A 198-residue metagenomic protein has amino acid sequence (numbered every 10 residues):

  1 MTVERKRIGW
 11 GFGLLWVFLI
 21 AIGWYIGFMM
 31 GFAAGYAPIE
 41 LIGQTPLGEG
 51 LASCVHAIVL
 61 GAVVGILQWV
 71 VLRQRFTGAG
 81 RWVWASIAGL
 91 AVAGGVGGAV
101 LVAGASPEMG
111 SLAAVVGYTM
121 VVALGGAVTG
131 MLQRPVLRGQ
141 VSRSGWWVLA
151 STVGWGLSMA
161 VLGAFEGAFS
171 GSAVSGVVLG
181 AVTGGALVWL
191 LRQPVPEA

Functional and structural regions predicted by a protein language model:
M1-A198: Juxtamembrane/disordered regions of integral membrane proteins
